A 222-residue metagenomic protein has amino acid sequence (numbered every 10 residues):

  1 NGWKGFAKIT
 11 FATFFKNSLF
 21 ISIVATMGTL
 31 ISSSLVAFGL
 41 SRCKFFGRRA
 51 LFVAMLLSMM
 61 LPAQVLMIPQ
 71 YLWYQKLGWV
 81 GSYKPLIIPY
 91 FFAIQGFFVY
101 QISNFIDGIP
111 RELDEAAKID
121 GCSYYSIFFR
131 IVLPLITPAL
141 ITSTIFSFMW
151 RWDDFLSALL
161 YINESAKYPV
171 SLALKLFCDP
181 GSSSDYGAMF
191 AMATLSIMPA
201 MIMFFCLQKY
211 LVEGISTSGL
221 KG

Functional and structural regions predicted by a protein language model:
N1-G222: A structural signal for multi-pass alpha-helical bundles of membrane permease subunits that mediate small-molecule
